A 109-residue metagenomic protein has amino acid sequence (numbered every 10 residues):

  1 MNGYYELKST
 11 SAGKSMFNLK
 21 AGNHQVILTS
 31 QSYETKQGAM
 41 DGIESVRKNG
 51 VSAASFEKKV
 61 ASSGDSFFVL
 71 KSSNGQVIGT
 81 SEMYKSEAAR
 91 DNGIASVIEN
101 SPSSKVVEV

Functional and structural regions predicted by a protein language model:
M1-G3, K71, S103: Charged, low-complexity amphipathic helices and coil/IDR segments
M1-N2, E44, G50: Solvent-exposed, charged interface segments at domain starts and junctions
E6-K8, K14-G22, I27-Y33, G42-S45 (+5 more regions): A structural feature that tracks compact, well-ordered secondary-structure segments with a strong bias toward
R47-S55, V97-V107: Short arginine-rich
